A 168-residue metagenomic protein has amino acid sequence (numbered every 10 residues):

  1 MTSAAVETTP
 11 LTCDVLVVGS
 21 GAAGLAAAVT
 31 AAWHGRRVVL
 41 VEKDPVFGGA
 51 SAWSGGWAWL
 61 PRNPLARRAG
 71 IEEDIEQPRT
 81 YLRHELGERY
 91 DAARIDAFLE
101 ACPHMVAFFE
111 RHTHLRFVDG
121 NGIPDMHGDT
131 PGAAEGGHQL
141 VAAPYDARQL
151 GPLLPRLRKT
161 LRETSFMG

Functional and structural regions predicted by a protein language model:
M1-V15, W33: Extreme N-terminal leader/targeting segments of oxidoreductases
A4, K43-G168: Conserved N-terminal/central alpha/beta ligand/cofactor-binding core
L11, A31, V38, R62 (+1 more regions): General secondary-structure edge motif
V15-L40: N-terminal Rossmann-like FAD-binding beta1-loop-alpha1 element of flavoenzymes
